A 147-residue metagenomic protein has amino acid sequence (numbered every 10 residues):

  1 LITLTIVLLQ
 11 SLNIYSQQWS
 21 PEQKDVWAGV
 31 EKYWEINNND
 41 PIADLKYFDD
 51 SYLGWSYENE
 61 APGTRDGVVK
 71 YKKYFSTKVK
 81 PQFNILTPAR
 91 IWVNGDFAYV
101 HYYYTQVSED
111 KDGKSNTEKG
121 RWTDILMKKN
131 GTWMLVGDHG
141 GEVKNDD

Functional and structural regions predicted by a protein language model:
L1-W19: Bacterial Sec-dependent N-terminal signal peptides
I14-A28, N145-D147: Sec-dependent signal peptide cleavage junction
P21-A28, P41-N94, N116-T117: A solvent-exposed, acidic/Ser-Thr-rich amphipathic alpha-helical stretch
N38, Q106-D110, L126: Beta-strand elements of well-folded, non-transmembrane domains
E58-N59, Y103-Q106, D124, H139: A mature extracytoplasmic/lumenal domain signature
I91-A98, K114, L126-T132: A short, structured loop/turn motif at beta-sheet edges
G95-Q106, G120: A short hydrophobic beta-strand element
K119-D146: Short beta-strand edge/turn micro-motifs at domain boundaries
